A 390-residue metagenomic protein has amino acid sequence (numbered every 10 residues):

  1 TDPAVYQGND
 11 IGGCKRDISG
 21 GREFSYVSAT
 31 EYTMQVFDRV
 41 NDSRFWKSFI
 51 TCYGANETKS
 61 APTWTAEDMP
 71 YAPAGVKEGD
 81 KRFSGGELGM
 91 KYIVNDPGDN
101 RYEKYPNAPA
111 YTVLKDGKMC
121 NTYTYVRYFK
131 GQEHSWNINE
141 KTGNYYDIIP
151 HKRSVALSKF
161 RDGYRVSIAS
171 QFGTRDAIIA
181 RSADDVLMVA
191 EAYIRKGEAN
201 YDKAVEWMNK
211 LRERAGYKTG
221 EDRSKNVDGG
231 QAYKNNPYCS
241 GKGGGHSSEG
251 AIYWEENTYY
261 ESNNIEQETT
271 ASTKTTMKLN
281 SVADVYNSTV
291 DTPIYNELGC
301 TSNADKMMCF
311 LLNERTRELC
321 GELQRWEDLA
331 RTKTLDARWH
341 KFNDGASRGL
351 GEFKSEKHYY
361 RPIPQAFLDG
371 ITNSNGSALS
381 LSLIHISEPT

Functional and structural regions predicted by a protein language model:
T1-N121, W339: An aromatic- and glycine-enriched ligand-binding surface/loop that stacks and positions planar moieties
T1-R22, T33, N144-H151, V155-S182 (+4 more regions): Long, intrinsically disordered, low-complexity segments
W64-H134, G229-D284: Acidic, Ser/Thr/Gly/Pro-rich low-complexity segments that form flexible
Y123-K159: Active-site cradle of extracellular carbohydrate-active enzymes
S182, V189-E191, K196: Structural register within alpha-helical repeat arrays
K196-A204: Structural helix-adjacent loops and short alpha-helical linkers that scaffold large soluble proteins
A199-N200, K218, D336: Alpha-solenoid repeat scaffolds
